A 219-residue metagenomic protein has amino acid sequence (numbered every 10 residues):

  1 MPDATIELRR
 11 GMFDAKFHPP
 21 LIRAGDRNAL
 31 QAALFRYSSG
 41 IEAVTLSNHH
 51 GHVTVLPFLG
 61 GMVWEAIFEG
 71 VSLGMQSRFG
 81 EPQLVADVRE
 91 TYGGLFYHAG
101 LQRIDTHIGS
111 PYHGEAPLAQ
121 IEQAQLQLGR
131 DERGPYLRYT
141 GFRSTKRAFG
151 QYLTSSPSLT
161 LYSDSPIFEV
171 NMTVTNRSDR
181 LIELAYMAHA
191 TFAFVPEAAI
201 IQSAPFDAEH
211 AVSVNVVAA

Functional and structural regions predicted by a protein language model:
M1-E169, R177-A185, H189-A219: Surface-exposed acidic/polar loop and edge beta-strand patches at domain peripheries
